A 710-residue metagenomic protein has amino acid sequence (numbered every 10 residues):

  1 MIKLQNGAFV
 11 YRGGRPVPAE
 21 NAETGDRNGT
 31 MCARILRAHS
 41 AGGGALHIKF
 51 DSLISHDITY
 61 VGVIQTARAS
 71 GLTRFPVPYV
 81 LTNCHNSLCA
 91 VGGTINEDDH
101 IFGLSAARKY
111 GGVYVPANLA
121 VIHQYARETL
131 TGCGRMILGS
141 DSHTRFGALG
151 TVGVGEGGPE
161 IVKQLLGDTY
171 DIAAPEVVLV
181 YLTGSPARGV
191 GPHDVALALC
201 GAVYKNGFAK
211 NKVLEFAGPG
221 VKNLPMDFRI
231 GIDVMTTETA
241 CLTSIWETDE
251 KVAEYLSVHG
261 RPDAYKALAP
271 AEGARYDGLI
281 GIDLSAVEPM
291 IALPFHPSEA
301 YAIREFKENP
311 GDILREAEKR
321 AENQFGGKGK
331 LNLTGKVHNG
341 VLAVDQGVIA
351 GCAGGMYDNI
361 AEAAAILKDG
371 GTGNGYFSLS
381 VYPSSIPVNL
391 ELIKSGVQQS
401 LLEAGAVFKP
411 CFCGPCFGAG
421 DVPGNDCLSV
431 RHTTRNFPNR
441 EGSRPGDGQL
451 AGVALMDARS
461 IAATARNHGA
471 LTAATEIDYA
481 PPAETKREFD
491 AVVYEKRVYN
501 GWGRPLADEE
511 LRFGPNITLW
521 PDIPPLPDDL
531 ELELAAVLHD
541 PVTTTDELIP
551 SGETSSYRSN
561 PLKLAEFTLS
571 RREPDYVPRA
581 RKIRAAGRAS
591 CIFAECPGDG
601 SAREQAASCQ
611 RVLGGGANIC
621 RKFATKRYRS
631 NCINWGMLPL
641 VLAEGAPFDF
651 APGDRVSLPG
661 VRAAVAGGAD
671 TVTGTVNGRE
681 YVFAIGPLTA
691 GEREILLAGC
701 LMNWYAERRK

Functional and structural regions predicted by a protein language model:
M1-K710: Fe-S-dependent hydro-lyases/dehydratases of central metabolism
